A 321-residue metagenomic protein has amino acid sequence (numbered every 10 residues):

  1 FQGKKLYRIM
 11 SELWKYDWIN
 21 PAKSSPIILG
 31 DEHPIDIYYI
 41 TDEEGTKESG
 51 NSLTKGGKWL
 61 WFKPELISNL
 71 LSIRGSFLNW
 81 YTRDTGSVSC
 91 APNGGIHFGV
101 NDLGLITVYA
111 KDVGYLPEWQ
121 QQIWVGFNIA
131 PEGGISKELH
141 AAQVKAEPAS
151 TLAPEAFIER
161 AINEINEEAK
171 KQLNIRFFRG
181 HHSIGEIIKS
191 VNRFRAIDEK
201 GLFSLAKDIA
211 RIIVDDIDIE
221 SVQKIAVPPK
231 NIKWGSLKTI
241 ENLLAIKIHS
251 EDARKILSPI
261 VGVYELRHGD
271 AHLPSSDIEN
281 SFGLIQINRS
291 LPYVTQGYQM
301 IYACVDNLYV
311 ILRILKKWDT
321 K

Functional and structural regions predicted by a protein language model:
F1-S89, G95-H97, L105-G262, Y298-K321: Amphipathic alpha-helical interface elements
D102, D112, P274: A broadly conserved detector of short glycine/acidic/proline-rich loop/turn motifs that flank catalytic sites and bind
N231-I232, F282, R289-P292: Short, low-complexity, polar/charged sequence segments that are solvent-exposed and flexible
R254-G283: Histidine-centered, metal-coordinating catalytic motifs and their short helical/loop contexts
I278-Q286, K316-T320: Structured alpha-helical bundle/scaffold domains in large eukaryotic membrane-trafficking regulators
Q286-A303: Short secondary-structure subsegments characteristic of cysteine-rich extracellular domains
